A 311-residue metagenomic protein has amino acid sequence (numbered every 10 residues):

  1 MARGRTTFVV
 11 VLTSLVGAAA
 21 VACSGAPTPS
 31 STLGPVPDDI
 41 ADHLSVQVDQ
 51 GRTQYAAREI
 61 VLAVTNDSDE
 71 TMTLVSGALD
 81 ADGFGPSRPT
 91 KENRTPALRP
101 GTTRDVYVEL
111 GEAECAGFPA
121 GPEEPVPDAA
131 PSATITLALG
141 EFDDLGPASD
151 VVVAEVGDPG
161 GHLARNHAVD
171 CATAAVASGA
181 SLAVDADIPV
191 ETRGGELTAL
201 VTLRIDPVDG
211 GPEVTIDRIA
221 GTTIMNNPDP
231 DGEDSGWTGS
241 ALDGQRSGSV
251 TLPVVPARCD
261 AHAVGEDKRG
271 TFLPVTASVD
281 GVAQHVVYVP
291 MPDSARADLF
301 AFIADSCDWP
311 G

Functional and structural regions predicted by a protein language model:
M1-P27: Secretory targeting and sorting signals
A18-I40, D49: C-terminal region of N-terminal signal peptides and the immediate post-cleavage residues of exported proteins
P35-P37, G157-R193, A199: Transition segment at domain starts
D38, S45-A57, I188-L197: Short, solvent-exposed loop/linker segments at the N-terminal edge of repeated beta-sheet extracellular domains
V61-T71, T202-G221: Asparagine-centered strand-capping/turn motif at beta-strand->loop junctions
D82-G121, I224-H262: Intrinsically disordered, low-complexity Pro/Gly/Ser/Thr-rich segments with frequent PxxP/GP/PP motifs and embedded
A113-N166, C259-S294: Terminal connector regions
M225-G311: Extracytoplasmic/luminal low-complexity segments enriched in Pro/Gly and acidic/polar residues that act as flexible
